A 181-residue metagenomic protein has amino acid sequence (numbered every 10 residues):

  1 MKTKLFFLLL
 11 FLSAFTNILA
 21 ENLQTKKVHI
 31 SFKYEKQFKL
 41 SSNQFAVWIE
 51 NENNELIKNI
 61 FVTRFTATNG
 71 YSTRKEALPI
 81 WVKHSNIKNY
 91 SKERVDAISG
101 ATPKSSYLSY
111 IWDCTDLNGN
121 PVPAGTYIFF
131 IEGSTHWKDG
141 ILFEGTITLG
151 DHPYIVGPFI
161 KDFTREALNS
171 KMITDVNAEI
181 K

Functional and structural regions predicted by a protein language model:
M1-T25: Bacterial Sec-dependent N-terminal signal peptides
L23-T25, L40-N43, E55, S105: Short, surface-exposed loop/turn motifs at beta-strand boundaries within globular domains
K27-L40, T63-T68: Short amphipathic, basic-aromatic surface patches that mediate peripheral association with negatively charged
K33-E35, T115, E132-H136: Short glycine-rich beta-strand segments
L40-A46, A124-Y127: Short coil-to-beta strand junction motifs in C2/discoidin
E52-P123: Structured domain cores in non-transmembrane regions
N120, A124, I128, G133-K181: Glycine-rich, aromatic-bearing surface loops/beta-hairpins
